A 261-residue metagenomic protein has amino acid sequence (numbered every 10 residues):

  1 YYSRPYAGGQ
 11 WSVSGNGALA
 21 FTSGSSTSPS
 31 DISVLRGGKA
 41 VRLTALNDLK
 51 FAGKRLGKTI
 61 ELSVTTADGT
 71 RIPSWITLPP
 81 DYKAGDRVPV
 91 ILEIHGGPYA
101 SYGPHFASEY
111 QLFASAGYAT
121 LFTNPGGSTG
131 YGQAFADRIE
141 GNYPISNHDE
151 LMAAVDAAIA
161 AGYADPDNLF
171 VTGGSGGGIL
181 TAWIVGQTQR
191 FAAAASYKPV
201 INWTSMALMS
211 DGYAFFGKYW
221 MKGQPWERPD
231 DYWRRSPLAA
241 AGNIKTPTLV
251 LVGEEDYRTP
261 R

Functional and structural regions predicted by a protein language model:
Y1, G24-L43: Beta-propeller blade-edge and WD-like acidic-aromatic loop motif
Y2-G8, N47-F51: Short coil/turn segments at the loop-to-beta-strand junctions that recur within blades of beta-propeller repeat folds
S14-G15: Residue-level detector of Asp-centered blade-edge/turn motifs that repeat once per structural unit in beta-propeller
L19-T22: Residue position within the beta-strands of beta-propeller blades
G24, E93-G97, G253: Glycine-rich His-Gly loop
G38, L46-N168, G174, L208-M209 (+1 more regions): Cap/lid segment of the alpha/beta-hydrolase catalytic domain
S115, F122-R261: Active-site-proximal cap/loop segments of hydrolase catalytic domains
